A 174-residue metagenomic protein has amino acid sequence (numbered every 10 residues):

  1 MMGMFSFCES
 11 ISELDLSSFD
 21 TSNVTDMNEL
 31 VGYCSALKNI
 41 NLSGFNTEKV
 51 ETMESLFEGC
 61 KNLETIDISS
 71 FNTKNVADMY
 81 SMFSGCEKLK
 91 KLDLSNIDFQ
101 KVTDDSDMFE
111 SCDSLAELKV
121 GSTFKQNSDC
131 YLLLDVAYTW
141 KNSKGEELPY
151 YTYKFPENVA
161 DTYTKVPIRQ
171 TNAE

Functional and structural regions predicted by a protein language model:
M2-E174: Negatively charged
